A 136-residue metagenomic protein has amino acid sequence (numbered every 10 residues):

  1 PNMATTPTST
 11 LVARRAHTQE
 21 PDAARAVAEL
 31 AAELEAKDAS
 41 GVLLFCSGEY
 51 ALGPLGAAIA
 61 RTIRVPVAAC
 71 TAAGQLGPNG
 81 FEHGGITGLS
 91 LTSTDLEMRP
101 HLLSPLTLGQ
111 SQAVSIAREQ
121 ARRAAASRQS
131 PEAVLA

Functional and structural regions predicted by a protein language model:
M3-A136: Cofactor- and metal-binding active-site motifs of prokaryotic enzymes that mediate redox/radical or nucleophilic
